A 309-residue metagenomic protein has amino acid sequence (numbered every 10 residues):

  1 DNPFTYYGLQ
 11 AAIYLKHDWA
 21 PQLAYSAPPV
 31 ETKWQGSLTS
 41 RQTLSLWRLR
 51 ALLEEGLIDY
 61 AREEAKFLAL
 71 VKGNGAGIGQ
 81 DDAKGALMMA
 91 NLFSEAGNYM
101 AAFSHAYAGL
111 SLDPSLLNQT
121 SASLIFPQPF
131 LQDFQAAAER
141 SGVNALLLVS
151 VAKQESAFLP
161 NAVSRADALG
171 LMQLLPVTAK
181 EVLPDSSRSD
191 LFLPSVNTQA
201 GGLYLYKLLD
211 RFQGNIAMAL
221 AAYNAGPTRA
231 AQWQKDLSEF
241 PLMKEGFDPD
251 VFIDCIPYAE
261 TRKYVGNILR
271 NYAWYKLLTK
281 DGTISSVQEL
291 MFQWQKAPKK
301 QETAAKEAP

Functional and structural regions predicted by a protein language model:
F4-L15, A24, G36-S37, V71-P309: Catalytic glycan-binding domains that act on GlcNAc-containing polysaccharides
P21-L44: Long, low-complexity, highly charged intrinsically disordered regions
T39, E55-G56: Loop-to-helix junctions at membrane interfaces in multi-pass transport proteins
Q42-L49, L87: Alpha-helical tetratricopeptide repeat
R50-L53, S94: Hydrophobic/aromatic side-chain positions at a characteristic register within alpha-helices of tetratricopeptide repeats
G56-L57, G97: Residue-level detector of the short coil/turn that links helix A to helix B within each tetratricopeptide repeat
E63-K66: Exposed, low-structure sequence patches enriched in small/polar residues
